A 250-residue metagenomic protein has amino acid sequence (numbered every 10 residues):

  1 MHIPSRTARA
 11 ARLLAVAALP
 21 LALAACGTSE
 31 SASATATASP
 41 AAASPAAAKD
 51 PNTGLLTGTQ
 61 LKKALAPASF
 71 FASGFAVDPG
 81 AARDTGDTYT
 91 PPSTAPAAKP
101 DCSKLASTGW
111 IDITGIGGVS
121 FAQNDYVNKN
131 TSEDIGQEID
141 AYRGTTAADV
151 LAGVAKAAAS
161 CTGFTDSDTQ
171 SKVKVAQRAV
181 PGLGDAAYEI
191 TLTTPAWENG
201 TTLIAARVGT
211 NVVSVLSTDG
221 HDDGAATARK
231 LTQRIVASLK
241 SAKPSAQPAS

Functional and structural regions predicted by a protein language model:
H2-L14: Bacterial N-terminal signal peptides that target proteins for export
A22-A25: C-terminal motif of bacterial Sec signal peptides marking the signal peptidase cleavage site
G27-E30: Bacterial signal peptide processing site
S39-A66: N-terminal low-complexity, Pro/Thr/Ser-rich intrinsically disordered segments that act as propeptides or flexible
F75-T194, N199, A225, L231-L239 (+1 more regions): A small/polar (G/S/T-enriched), proline-flanked helix-loop surface module common in exported/cell-envelope proteins
I135-E138, T210-D219: Short, well-ordered beta-strand elements
G200-N211: Extended hydrophobic
V215-L231: A short acidic/glycine-rich loop-to-helix N-cap element
